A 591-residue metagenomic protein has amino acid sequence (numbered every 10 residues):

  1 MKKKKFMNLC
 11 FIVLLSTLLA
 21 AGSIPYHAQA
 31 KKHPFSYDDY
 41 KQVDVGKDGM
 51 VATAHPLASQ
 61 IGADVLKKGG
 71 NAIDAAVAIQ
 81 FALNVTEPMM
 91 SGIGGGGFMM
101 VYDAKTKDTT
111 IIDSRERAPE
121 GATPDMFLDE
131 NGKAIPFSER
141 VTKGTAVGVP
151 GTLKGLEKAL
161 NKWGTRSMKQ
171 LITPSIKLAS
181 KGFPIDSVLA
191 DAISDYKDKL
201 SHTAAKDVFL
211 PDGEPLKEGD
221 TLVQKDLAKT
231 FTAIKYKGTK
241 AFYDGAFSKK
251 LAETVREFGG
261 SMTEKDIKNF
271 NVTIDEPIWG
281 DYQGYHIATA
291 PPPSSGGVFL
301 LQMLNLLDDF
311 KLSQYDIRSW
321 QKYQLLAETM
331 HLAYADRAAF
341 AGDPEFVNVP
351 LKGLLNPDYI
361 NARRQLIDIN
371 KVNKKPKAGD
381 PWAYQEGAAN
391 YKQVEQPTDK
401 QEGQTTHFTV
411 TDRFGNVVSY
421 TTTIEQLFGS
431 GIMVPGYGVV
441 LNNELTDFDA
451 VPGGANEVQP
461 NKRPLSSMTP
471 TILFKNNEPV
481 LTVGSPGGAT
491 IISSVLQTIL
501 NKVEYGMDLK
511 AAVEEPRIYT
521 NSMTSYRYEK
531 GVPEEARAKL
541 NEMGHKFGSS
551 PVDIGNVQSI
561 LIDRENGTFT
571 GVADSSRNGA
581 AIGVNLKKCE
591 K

Functional and structural regions predicted by a protein language model:
K5-Y26: Sec-dependent N-terminal signal peptides of Gram-positive bacterial secreted proteins and lipoproteins
K31-Q60, A72-I73, V77-G238, F242-D244 (+5 more regions): Noncatalytic scaffold domains of N-terminal-nucleophile
V65-L66, K154-K162, K237-D244, K249 (+1 more regions): Alpha-helical support elements that line or immediately flank enzyme active sites and cofactor-binding pockets
V85-M89, G96-I111, S261-T263, N416-L481 (+2 more regions): Active-site rim segments in enzyme catalytic domains, especially the processed small/beta chain of N-terminal
S91, G96-D103, T406-V410, P470-I472 (+2 more regions): Short beta-strand scaffold segments in enzyme catalytic cores
T273-I274, E402-T405, S466-M468, N556: Short, small/polar residue-rich loop motifs at catalytic or cofactor-binding pockets
F310-T423, Y437, P551: Internal maturation/activation junctions in enzymes
F414, K462, V495, E504-V552: Extended C-terminal subregions enriched in glycine
